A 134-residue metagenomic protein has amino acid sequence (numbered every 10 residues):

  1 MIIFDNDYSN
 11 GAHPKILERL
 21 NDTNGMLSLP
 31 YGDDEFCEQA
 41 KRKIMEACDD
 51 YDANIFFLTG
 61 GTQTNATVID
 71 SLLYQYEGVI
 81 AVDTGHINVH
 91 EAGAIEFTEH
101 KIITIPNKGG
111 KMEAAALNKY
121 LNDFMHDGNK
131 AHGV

Functional and structural regions predicted by a protein language model:
M1-I3: Extreme N-terminal starter segment of soluble prokaryotic enzymes
Y8-G11: Short polar catalytic/cofactor-binding loops
H13-G61, D83-N88, A94: Conserved N-terminal alpha-helix of the aminotransferase class I/II PLP-enzyme fold
A47-D50, L72, A94-F97, H126-H132: Solvent-exposed alpha-helices and their adjacent loops that cap or buttress functional pockets in soluble metabolic
D52-L73, I103-G110: Conserved core of the PLP fold type I
S71-V89: Conserved PLP-anchoring active-site segment centered on the Schiff-base-forming lysine
I87-E91, E96-F97, I103-P106: Glycine/small-residue-rich loop that forms an oxyanion/phosphate-binding "nest" at active or ligand-binding sites
E99-V134: PLP-dependent aminotransferase-class I/II
